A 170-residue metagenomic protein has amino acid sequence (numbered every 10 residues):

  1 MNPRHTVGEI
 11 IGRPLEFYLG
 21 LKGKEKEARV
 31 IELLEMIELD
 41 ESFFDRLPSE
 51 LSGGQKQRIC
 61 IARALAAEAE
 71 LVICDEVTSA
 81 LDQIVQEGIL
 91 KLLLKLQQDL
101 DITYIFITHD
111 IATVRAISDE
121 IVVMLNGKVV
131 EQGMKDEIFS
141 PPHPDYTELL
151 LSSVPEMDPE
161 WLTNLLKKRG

Functional and structural regions predicted by a protein language model:
K24-S42, L151-S152: Conserved ABC ATPase "signature" region
L47-L51, Q55: Conserved ABC ATPase signature
I61, I89: Hydrophobic anchor residue at the start of the ABC signature
E68: Conserved catalytic motifs of ABC-family nucleotide-binding domains
V114-A116: A short, surface-exposed alpha-helical micro-motif characterized by mixed small hydrophobic and charged/polar residues
Q132-G133, P141: ABC ATPase "signature
